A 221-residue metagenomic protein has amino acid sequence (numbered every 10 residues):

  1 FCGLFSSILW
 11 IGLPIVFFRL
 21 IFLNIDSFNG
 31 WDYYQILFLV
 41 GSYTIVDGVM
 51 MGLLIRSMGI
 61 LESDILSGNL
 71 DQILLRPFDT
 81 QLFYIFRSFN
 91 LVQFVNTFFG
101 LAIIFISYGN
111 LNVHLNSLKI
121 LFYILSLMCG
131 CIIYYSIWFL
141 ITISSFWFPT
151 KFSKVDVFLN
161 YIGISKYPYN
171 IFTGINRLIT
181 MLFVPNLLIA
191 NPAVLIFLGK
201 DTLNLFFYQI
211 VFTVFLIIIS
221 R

Functional and structural regions predicted by a protein language model:
F1-R221: Hydrophobic transmembrane alpha-helices and immediately adjacent juxtamembrane helices of multi-pass inner-membrane
